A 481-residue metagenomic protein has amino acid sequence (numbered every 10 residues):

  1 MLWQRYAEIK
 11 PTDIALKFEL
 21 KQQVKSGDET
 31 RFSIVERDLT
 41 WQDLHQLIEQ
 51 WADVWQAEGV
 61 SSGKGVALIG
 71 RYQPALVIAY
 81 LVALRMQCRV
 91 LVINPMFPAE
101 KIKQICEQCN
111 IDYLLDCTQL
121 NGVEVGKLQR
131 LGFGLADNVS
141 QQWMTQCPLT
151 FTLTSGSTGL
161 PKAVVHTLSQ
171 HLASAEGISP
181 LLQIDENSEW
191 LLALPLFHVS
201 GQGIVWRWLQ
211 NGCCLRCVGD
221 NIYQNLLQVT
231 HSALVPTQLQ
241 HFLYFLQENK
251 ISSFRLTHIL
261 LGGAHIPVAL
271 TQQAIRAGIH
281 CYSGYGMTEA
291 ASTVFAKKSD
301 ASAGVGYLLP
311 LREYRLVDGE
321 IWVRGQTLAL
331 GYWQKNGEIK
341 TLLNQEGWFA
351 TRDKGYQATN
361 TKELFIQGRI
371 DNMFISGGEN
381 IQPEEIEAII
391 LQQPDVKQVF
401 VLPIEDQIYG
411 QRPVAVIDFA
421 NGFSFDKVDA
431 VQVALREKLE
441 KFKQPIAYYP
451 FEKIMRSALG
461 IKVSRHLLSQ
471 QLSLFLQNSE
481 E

Functional and structural regions predicted by a protein language model:
T12-G59, K103, S169: Conserved AMP-binding/adenylate-forming core of the ANL superfamily
Q42-A67, F97-P98, K103, I386-E387 (+2 more regions): ANL superfamily AMP-binding
D53-M96, N380: Conserved AMP-binding/adenylate-forming
E107-T118, L149, K162-N249, H258 (+1 more regions): AMP-binding/adenylate-forming
A233-L234, L243-S302, E313: Gly/Ser/Thr-rich phosphate-binding loop
Y307-L308, V317-E346, R369, E379-I381: Conserved ATP/PPi-binding loop(s) of AMP-dependent carboxylate-activating enzymes
G325, K354-K443: AMP-binding/adenylate-forming catalytic core of the ANL superfamily
L439-K462: AMP-binding/adenylate-forming catalytic domain of the ANL superfamily
